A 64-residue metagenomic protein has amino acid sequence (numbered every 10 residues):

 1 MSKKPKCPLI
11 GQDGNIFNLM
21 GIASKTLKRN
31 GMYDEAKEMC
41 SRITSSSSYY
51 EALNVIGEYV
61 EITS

Functional and structural regions predicted by a protein language model:
M1-S64: Long, contiguous binding/interaction regions
